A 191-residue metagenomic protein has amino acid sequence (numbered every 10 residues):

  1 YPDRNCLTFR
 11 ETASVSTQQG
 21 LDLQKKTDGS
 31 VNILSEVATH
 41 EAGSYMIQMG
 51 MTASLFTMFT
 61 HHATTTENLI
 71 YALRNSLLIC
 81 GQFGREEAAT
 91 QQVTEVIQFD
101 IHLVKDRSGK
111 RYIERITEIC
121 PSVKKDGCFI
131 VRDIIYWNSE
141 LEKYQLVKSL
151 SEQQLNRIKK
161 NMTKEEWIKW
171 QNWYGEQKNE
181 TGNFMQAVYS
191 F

Functional and structural regions predicted by a protein language model:
Y1-Q92: Switch/coupling sub-region of P-loop NTPases
L21, V37-A42, G81-E118, L150-E176: A broadly tuned preference for mixed-charge, low-complexity surface segments
K25-E36, M51-T52, L73-C80, Q98-K105 (+2 more regions): Noncatalytic linker/hinge segments flanking ATPase motor cores
T57-V131, N138-S139: Replace "adjacent to P-loop NTPase cores in ATP/GTP-dependent enzymes" with "adjacent to NTP-binding cores
R115-F191: NTP-binding/hydrolysis catalytic cores, primarily Walker-type P-loop NTPases
